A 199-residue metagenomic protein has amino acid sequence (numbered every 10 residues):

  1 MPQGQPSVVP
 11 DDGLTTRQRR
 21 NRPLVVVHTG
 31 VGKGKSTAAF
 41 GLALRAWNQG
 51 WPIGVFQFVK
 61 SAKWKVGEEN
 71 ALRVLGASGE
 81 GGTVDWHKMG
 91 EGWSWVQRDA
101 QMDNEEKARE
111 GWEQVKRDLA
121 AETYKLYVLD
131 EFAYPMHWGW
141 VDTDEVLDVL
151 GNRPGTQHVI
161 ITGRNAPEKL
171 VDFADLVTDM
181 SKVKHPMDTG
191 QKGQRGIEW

Functional and structural regions predicted by a protein language model:
M1-V25: Extreme N-terminal, non-catalytic leader segments that precede Walker-type/kinase nucleotide-binding cores
D11-T15, E122, T189: N-terminal targeting/trafficking signals and adjacent low-complexity tails
L24, V159-I161: ASCE RecA-like P-loop NTPase motor cores that couple ATP hydrolysis to mechanical translocation on nucleic acids
L24-A120: Conserved P-loop
R45, A71, V149, K169-L170: Hydrophobic/aromatic ligand-binding patch that stacks against planar heteroaromatic rings of cofactors or nucleotides
V59-A62, G92-W93, A133-Y134, N165-E168 (+1 more regions): Conserved nucleotide-binding/hydrolysis micro-motifs of P-loop NTPases
W95-H158: Phosphate-binding/switch loop-helix module in NTP-utilizing enzymes
R164-W199: Phosphate-binding/switch region of NTP-binding enzymes
